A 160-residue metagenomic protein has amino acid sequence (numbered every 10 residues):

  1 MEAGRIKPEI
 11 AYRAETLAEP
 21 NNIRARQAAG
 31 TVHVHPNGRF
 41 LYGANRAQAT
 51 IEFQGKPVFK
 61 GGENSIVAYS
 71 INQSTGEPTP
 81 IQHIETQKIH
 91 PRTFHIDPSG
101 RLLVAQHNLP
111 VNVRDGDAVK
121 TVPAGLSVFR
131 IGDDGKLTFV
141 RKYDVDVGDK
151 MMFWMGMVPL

Functional and structural regions predicted by a protein language model:
M1-L160: Feature marking well-ordered beta-strand scaffolds used for ligand recognition
